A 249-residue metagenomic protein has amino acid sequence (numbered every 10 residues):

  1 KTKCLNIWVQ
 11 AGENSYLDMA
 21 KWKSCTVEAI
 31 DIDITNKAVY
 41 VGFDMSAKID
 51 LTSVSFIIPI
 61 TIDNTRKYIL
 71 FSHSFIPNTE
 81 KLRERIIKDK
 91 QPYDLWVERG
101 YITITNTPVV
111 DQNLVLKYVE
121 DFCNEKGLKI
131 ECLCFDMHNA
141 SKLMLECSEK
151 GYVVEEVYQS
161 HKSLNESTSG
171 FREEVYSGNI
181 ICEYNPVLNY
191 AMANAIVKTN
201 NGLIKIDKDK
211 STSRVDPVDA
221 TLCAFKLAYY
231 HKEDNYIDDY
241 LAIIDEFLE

Functional and structural regions predicted by a protein language model:
K1-Q159, S169, C182-E249: RNase H-like, metal-dependent nuclease domains and their acidic two-metal-ion catalytic environment used
S163-R172: Short, charged, surface-exposed secondary-structure boundary motifs
S177: Short, surface-exposed tryptophan/glycine-enriched loops that mediate extracellular molecular recognition
